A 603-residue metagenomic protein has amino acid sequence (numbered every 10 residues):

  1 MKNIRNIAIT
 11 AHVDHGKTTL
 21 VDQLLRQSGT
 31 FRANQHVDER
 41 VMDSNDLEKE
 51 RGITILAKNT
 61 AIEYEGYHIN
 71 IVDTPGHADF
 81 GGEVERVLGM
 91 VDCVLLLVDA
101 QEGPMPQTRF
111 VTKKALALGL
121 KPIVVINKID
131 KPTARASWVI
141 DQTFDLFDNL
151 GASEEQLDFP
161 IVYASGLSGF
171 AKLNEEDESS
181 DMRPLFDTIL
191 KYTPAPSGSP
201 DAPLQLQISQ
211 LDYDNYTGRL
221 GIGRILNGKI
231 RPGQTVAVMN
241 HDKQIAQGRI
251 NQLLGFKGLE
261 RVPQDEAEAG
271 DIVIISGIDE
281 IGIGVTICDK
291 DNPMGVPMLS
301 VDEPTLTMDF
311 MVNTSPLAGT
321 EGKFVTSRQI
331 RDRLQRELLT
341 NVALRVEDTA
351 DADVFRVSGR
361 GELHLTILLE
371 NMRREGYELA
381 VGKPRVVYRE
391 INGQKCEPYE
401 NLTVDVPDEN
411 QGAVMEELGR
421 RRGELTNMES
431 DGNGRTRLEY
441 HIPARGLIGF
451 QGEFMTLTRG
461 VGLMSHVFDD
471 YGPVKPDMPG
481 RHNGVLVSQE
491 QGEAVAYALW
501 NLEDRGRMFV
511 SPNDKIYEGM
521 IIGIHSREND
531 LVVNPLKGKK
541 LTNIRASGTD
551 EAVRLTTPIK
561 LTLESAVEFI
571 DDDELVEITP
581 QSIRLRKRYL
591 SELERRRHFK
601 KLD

Functional and structural regions predicted by a protein language model:
M1-D603: Structural and coupling elements of P-loop NTPases
